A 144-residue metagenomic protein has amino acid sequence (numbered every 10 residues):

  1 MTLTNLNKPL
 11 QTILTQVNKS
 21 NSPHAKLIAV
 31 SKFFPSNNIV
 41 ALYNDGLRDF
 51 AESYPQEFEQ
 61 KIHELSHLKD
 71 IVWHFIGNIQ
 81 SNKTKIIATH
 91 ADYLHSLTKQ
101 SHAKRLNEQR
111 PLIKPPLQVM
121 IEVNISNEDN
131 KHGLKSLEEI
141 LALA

Functional and structural regions predicted by a protein language model:
M1-A144: Conserved alpha/beta-domain cores
